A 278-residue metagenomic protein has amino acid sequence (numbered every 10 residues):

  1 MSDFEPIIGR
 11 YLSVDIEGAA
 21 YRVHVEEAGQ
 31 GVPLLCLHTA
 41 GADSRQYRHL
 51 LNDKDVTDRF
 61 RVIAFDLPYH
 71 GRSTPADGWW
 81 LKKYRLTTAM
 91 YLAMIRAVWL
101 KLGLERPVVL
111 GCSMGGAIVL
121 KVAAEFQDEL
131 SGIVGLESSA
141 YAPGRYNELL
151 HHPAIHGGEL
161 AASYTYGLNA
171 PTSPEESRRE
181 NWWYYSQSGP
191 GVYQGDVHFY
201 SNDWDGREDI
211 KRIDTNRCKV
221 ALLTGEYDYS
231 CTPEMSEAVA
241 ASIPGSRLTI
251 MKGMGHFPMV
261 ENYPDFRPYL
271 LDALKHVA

Functional and structural regions predicted by a protein language model:
M1-L35, T57-F60, L104-E105, L271-A278: Alpha/beta-hydrolase fold catalytic core
E17, Y21-G78: Conserved HGGG/HGGXW glycine-rich cap/lid loop of the alpha/beta-hydrolase fold
G18, I63-L110, P268: Active-site loop/oxyanion-hole signature of alpha/beta-hydrolase fold enzymes
L120-A161: Flexible "cap/lid" loop of the alpha/beta hydrolase fold
G144, G157-T215: Conserved alpha/beta-hydrolase catalytic His-Asp/Glu region
N216, L222-T224: Short beta-strand/loop motif that positions the catalytic acidic residue of the alpha/beta-hydrolase fold
E226-C231: Acidic catalytic loop of the alpha/beta-hydrolase fold
S246-A278: Catalytic active-site module of serine/aspartate enzymes centered on a nucleophile-bearing elbow/loop
